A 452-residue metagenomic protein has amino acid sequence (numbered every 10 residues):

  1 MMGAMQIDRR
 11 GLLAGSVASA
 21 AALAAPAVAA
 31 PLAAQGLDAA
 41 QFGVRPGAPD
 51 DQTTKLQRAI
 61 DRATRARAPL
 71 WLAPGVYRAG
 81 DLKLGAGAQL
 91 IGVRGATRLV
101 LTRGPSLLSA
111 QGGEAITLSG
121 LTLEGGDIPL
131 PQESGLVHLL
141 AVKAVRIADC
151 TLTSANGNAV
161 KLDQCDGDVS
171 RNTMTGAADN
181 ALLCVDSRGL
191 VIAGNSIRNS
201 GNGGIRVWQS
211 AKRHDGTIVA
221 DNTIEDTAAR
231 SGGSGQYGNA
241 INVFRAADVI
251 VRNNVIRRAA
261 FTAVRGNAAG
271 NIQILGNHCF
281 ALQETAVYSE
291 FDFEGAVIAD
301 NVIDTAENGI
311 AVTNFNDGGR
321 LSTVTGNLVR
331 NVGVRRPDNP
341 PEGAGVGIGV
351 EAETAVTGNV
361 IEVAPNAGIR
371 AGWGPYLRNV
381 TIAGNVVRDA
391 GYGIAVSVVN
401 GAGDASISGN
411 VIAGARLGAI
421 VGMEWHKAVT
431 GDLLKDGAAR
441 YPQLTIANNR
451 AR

Functional and structural regions predicted by a protein language model:
M2-A20: N-terminal secretory signal peptides and thylakoid transit peptides that target proteins across membranes
P26-Q41: C-terminal segment of N-terminal export signals and the immediately downstream linker at the start of the mature
A39-W71: Acidic Gly/Asp/Thr-rich repetitive segments characteristic of extracellular carbohydrate-active and adhesion proteins
Q57-R65, Y77-I91, R98-A144, A159-C165 (+3 more regions): Extracellular beta-strand-rich solenoid/capping regions of secreted or surface-exposed proteins that bind or remodel
L101-S109, P129-L139, S154-Q164, G176-S187 (+9 more regions): Extracellular beta-strand/beta-solenoid scaffold signature
S109-S119, V137-A148, C165-D168, R188-V191 (+9 more regions): Surface-exposed loop/turn motifs in large extracellular/passenger domains
A229, R252, A268, Q273-L282 (+1 more regions): Core solenoid repeat modules with strong leucine/isoleucine-rich periodicity, prominently canonical LRR arrays but also
